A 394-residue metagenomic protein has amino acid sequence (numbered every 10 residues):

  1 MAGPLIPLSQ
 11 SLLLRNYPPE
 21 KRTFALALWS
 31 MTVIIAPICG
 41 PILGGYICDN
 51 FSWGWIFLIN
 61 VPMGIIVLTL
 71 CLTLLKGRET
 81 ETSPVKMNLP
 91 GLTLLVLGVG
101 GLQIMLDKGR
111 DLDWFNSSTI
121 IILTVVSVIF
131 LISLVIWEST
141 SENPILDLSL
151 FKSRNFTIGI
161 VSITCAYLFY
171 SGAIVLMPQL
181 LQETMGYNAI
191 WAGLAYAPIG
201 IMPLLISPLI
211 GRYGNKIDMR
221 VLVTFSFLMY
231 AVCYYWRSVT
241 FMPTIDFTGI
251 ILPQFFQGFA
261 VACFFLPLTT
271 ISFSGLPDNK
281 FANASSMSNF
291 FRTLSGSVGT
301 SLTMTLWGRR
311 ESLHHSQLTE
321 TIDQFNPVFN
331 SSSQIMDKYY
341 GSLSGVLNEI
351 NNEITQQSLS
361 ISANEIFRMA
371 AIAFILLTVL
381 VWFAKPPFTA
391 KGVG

Functional and structural regions predicted by a protein language model:
M1-L92: Helix-loop-helix hairpins in multi-pass membrane proteins, especially solute transporters
K21-L28, W191, K280-M287, S362: Cytoplasmic loop-to-transmembrane helix junctions
S30, S52-G64, P90-L92, Q103-I104 (+3 more regions): Transmembrane core module of solute transporters
I34-I35, G200-I201, L294: Short hydrophobic/small-residue motifs within alpha-helical transmembrane segments of multi-pass transporter-like
I38-C39, A173, I250-N330: Small-residue-rich alpha-helical segments with characteristic i,i+4
L43-F51, L106, L181-Q182, Y213-G214 (+2 more regions): Interfacial helix-cap and linker-helix signal at transmembrane-aqueous boundaries of multi-pass secondary transporters
P62-T80, L97-K108, V126-T140, T378-K385: C-terminal membrane-cytosol helix-exit motif in multi-pass small-molecule transporters
I66, F291-P386, G392-G394: Hydrophobic transmembrane architecture of multi-pass small-molecule transporters
